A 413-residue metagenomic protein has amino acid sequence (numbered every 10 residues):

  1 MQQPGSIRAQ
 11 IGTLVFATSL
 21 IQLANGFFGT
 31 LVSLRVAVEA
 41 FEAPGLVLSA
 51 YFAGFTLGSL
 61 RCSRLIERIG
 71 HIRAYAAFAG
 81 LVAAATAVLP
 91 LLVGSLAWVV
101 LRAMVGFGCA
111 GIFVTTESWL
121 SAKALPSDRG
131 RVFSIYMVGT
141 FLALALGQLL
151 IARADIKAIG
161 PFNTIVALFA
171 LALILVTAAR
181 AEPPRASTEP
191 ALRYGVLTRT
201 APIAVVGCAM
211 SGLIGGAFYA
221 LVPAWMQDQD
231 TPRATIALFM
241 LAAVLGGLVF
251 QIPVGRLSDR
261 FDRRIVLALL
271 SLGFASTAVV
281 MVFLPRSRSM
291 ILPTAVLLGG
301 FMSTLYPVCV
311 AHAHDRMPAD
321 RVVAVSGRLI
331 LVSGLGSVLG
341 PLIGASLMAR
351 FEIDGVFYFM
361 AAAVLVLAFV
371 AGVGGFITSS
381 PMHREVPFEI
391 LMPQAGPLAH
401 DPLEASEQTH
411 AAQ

Functional and structural regions predicted by a protein language model:
M1-S6, P184-Y194, G374-Q413: Intrinsic disorder in cytosolic terminal tails and internal cytosolic loops of multi-pass membrane transporters
P4-F52, A204, G215-W225, I236: Helix-loop boundary and gating motifs at the non-cytosolic
F41-G45, P126-Y136, R233-A234, M317-L329: Loop-to-transmembrane helix entry/capping segments in MFS-fold secondary transporters and related SLC/MFSD carriers
G58-H71, D155, F250-D262, M348-A349: Helix-to-loop junctions at the C-terminal end of transmembrane segments in multipass secondary transporters
I72-Y75, L267-A268: Primarily marks hydrophobic transmembrane alpha-helices of the MFS/SLC 12-helix fold
G80-G94, L272-R286: C-terminal ends and interior cores of transmembrane alpha-helices in multi-pass membrane transporters/permeases
G111-A124, S303-M317: Intracellular juxtamembrane helix-capping segments at the cytosolic ends of symmetry-related transmembrane helices
I151-D155, V166-A186, L367-T378: C-terminal membrane-cytosol helix-exit motif in multi-pass small-molecule transporters
